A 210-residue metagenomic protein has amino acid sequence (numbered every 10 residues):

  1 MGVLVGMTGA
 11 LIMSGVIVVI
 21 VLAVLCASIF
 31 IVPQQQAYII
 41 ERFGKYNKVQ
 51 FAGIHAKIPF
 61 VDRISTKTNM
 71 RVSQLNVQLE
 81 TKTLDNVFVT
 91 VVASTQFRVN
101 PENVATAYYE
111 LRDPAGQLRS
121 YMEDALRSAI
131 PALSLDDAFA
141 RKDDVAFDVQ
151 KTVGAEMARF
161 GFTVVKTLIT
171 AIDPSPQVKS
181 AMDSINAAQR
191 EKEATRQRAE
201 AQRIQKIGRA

Functional and structural regions predicted by a protein language model:
M1-V5: Hydrophobic alpha-helical signal-anchor/transmembrane segments
G6-I29: Single-pass alpha-helical transmembrane signal-anchor segments
V32, I40-V49, V61-Q189: Amphipathic, interface-forming alpha-helical segments with heptad-repeat character
Q35, A52-I54: Tight coil/turn sites that cap or link beta-strands
H55-V61: Short linear S-[DN]-x-LW-Φ motif typified by the pepsin-like aspartic protease active-site region
Q177-A210: Long, charge-rich amphipathic alpha-helical coiled-coil "stalk/tentacle" segments that mediate oligomerization
